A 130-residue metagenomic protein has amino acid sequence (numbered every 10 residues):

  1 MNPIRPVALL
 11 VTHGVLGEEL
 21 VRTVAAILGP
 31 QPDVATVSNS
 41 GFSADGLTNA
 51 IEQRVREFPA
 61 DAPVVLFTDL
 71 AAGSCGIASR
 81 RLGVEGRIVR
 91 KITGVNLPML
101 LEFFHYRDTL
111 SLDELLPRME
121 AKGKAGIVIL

Functional and structural regions predicted by a protein language model:
M1-L130: N-terminal loops that bind phosphate or other acidic moieties and the adjacent beta-alpha structural core
